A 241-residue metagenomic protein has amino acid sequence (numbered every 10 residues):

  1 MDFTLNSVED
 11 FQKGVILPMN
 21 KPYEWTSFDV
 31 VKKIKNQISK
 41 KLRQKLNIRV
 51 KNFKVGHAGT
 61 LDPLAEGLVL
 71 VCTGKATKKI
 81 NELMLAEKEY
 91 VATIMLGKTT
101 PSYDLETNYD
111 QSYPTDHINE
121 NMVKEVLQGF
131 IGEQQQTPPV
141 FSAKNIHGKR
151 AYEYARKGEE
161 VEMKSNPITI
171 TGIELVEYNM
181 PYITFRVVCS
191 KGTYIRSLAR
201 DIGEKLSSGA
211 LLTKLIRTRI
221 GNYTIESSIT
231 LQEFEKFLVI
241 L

Functional and structural regions predicted by a protein language model:
M1-L241: Catalytic/RNA-binding core of pseudouridine synthases
